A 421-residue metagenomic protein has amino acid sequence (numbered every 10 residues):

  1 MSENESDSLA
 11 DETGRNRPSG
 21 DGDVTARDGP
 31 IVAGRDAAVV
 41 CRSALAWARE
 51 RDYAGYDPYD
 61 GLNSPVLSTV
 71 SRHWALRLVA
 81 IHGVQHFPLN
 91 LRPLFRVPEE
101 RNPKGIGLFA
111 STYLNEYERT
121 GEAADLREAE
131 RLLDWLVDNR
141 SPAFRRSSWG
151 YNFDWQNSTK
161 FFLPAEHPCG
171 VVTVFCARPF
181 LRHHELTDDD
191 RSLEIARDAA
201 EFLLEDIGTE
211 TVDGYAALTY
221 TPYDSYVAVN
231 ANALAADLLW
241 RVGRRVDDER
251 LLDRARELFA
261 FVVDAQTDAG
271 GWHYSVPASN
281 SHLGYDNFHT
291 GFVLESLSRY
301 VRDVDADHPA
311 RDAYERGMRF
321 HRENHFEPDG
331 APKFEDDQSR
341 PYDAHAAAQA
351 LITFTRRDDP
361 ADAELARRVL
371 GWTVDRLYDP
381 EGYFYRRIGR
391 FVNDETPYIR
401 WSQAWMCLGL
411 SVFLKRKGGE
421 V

Functional and structural regions predicted by a protein language model:
M1-V421: Glycan-recognition and catalytic cores of secretory/periplasmic carbohydrate-active enzymes
